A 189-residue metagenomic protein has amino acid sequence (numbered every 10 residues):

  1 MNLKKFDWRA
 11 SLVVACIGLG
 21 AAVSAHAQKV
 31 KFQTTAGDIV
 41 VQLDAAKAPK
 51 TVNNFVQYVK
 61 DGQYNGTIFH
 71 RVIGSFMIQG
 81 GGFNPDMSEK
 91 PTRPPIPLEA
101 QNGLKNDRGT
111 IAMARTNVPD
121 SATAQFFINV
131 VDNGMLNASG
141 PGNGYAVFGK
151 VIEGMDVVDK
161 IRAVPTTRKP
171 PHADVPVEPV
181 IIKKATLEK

Functional and structural regions predicted by a protein language model:
N2-A10, V14-K189: Cyclophilin-like peptidyl-prolyl cis-trans isomerases
